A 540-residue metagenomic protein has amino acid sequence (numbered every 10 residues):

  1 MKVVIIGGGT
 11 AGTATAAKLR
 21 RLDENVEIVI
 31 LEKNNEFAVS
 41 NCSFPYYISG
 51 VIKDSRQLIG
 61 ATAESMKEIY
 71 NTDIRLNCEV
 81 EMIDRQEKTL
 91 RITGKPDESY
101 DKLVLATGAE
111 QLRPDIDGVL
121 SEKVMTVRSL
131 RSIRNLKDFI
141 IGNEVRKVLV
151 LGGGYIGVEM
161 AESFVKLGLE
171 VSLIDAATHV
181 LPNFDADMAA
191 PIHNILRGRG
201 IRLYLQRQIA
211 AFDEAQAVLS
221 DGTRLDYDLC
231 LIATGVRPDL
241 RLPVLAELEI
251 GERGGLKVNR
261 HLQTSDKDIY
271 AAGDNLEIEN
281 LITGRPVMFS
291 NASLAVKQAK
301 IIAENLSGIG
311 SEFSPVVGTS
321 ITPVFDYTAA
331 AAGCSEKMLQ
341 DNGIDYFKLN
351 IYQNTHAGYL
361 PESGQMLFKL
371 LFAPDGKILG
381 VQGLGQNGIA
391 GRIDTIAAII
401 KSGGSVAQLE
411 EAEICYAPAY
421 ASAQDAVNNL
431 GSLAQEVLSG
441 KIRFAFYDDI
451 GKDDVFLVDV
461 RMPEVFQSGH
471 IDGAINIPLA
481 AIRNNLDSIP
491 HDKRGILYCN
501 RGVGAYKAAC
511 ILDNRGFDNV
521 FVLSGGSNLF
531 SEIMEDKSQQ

Functional and structural regions predicted by a protein language model:
M1, G7-G8, N275-N387, S422 (+2 more regions): Mid-to-C-terminal Rossmann-like scaffold of FAD/NAD(P)H-dependent oxidoreductases
M1-T72, L112, A161-F184, T319 (+3 more regions): Beta1-alpha1 glycine-rich phosphate/pyrophosphate-binding loop at the start of Rossmann-like nucleotide-binding domains
K18-K102, D185-R202, K337-M338, N429-S432 (+1 more regions): N-terminal Rossmann-like dinucleotide/flavin-binding domain of flavoprotein oxidoreductases that bind FAD/FMN
N25-E27, I69, I74-I92, D97-E98 (+2 more regions): A Rossmann-like FAD-binding core segment of flavoenzymes
I59, K147, Y155-A210, F289-L294 (+2 more regions): Rossmann-like dinucleotide-binding cores of NAD(P)H-dependent redox enzymes
T107-L167, R202, V258-R260, I475-A481 (+2 more regions): Glycine-rich dinucleotide-binding loop and its adjacent helix/turn
L120-E144, A215-V218, R224-I301, T395 (+1 more regions): FAD-site-proximal beta/loop scaffold in flavoenzymes
A407-P418, S422-A445, I450-F456, M462-I496 (+1 more regions): Rhodanese-like catalytic fold shared by cysteine-dependent sulfurtransferases and DSP/PTP-type phosphatases
